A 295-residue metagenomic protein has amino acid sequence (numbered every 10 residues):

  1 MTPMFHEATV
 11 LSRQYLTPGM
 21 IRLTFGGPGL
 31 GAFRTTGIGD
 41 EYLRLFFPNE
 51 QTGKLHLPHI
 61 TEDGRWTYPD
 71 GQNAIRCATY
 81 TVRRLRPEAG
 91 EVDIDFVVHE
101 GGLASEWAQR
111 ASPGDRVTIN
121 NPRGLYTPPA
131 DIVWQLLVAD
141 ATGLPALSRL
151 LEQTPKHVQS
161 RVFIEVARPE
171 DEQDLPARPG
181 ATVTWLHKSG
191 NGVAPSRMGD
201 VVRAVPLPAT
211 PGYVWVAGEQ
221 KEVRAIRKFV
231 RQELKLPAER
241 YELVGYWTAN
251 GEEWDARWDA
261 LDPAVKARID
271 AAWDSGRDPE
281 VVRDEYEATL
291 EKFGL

Functional and structural regions predicted by a protein language model:
M1-L295: Extended, composition-driven regions rather than compact fold-specific motifs
